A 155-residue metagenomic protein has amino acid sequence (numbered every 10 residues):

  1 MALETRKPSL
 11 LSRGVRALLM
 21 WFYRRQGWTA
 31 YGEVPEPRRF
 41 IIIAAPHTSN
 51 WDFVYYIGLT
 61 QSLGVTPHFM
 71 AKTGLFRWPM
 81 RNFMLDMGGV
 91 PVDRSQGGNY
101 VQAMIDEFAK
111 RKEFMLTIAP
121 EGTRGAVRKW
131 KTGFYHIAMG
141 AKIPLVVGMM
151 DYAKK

Functional and structural regions predicted by a protein language model:
L3-P8, R25-K155: Soluble catalytic domains of membrane acyltransferases
